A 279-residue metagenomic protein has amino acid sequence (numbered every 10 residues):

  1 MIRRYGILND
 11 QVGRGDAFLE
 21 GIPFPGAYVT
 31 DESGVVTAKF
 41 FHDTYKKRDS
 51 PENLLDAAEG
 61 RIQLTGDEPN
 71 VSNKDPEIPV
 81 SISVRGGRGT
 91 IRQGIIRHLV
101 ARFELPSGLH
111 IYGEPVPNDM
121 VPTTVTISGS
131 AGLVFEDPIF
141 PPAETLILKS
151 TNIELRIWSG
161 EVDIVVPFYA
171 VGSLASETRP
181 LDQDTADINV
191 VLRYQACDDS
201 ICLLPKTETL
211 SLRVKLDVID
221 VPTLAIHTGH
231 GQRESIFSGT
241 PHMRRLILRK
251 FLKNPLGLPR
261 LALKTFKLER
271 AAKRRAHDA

Functional and structural regions predicted by a protein language model:
M1-I22: Thioredoxin-like thiol-disulfide oxidoreductase module
Y5-G6, F40, G113: Short, flexible helix/strand-to-coil boundary loops that buttress conserved ligand/catalytic motifs in alpha/beta
G15-S83: Thiol-/selenol-based redox modules, centered on thioredoxin-like and closely related oxidoreductase domains
L55-A279: Extracellular/lumen-exposed scaffold segments
